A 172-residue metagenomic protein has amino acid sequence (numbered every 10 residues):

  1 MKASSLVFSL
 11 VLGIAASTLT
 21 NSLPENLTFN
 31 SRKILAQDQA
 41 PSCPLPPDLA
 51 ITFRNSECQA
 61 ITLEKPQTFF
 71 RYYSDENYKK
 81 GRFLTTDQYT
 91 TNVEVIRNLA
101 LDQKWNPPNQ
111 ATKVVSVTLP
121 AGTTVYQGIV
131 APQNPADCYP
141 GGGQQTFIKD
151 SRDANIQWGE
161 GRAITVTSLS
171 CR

Functional and structural regions predicted by a protein language model:
K2, V7-N21: Bacterial N-terminal signal peptides
L12, A16-T18, N26, A163-T165: A detector of low-complexity, intrinsically disordered, Ser/Thr/Gly/Pro/Ala-rich segments
L12-G13, K33, P47: Short, intrinsically disordered, low-complexity terminal segments
T18-A36: Signal peptide processing junction and immediate N-terminal pro/mature segment of secreted/exported proteins
P41-R172: Catalytic toxin/effector domains delivered as secreted proteins or via bacterial secretion systems
